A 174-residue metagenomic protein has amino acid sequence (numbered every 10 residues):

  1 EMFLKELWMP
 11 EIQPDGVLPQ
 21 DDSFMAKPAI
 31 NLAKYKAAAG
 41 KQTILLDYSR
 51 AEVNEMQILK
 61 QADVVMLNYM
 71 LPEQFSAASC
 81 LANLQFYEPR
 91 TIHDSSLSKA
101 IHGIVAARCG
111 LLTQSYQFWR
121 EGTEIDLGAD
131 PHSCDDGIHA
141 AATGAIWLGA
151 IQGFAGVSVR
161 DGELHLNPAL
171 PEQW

Functional and structural regions predicted by a protein language model:
E1-H93: Extended glycan-interaction surfaces of carbohydrate-active proteins
M2-K27, A39, G103-R108, W119-L127 (+1 more regions): Short, Lys/Arg-enriched charge-dense amphipathic segments
I12, I30, I44, I58 (+6 more regions): Weak global preference for isoleucine
P28-A29, K36-A39, I101, A142 (+2 more regions): Solvent-exposed, flexible loop/coil residues
V64-E73, K99-C109: Alpha-helical support elements that line or immediately flank enzyme active sites and cofactor-binding pockets
A77-A82, E88, S96, V105-W174: Non-catalytic C-terminal accessory modules of carbohydrate-active enzymes
